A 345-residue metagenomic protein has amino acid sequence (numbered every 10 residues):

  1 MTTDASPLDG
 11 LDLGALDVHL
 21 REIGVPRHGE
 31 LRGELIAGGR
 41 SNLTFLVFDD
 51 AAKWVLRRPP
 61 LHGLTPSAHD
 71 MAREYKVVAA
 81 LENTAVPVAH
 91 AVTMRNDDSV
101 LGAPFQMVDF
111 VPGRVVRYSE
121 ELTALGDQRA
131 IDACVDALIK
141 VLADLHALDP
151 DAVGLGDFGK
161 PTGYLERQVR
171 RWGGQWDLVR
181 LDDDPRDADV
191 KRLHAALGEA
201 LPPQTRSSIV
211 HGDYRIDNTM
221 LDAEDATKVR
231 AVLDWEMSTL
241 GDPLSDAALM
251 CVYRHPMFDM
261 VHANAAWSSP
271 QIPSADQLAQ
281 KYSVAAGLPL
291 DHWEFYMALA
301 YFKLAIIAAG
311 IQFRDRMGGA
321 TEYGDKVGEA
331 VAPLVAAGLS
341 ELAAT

Functional and structural regions predicted by a protein language model:
T2-R27: Juxta-kinase regulatory segment immediately upstream of eukaryotic protein kinase catalytic domains
R32-R192, A196-I209, D225-T227: ATP-binding pocket architecture of kinase catalytic cores
G159-K160, L288-A300: All-alpha amphipathic helical-bundle segments outside canonical DNA-binding/catalytic cores that form hydrophobic
I209-H211, I216: Catalytic-loop of the protein kinase fold
L233-S238: Activation of the activation-loop gatekeeper triad in protein kinase-fold domains
S245-G287, A300-G318: Active-site activation/catalytic loop segments of kinase-like enzymes and analogous catalytic loops in related
L290-H292, I306-T345: Helical subdomain adjoining the active site within ATP-dependent kinase catalytic cores
